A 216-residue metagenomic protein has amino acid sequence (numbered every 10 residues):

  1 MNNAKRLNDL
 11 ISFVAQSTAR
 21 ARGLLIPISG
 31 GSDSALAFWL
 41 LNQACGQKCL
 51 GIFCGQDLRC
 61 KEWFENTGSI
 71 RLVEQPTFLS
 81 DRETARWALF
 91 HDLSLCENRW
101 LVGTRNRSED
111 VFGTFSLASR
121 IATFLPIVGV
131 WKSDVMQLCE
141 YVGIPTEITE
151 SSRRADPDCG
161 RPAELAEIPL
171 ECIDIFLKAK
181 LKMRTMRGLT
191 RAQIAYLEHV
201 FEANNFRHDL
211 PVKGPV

Functional and structural regions predicted by a protein language model:
M1-I28, S32-A44, I121, G160-V216: Peripheral terminal appendages
M1-S116, R120, V128, C139: ATP-dependent adenylation/nucleotidyltransferase module used to activate substrates
E62-E74, W100, I148, K178-E198: Short secondary-structure transition/capping segments
N106-Q193: Mid-to-C-terminal catalytic subdomains of enzymes that bind/position adenosyl phosphate moieties or nucleic-acid
